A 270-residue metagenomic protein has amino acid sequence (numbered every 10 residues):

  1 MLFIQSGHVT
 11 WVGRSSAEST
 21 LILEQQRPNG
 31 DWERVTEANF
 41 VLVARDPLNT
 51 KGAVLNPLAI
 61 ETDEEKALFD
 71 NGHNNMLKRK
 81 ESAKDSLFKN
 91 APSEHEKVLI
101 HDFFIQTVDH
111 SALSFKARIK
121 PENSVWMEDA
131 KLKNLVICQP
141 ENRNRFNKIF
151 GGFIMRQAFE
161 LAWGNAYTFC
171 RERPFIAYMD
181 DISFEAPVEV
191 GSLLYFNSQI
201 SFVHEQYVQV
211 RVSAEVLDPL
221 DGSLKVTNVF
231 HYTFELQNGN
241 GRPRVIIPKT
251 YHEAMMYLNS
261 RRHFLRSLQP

Functional and structural regions predicted by a protein language model:
M1-E24, F175-D180, F184-A186, S192-L194: General structural concept
H8-P92, V190, S201-P270: HotDog/MaoC-like acyl-thioester-processing domains
W32, F146, F150, I154 (+3 more regions): Short amphipathic alpha-helical molecular recognition features
L58-G151, H263-P270: Catalytic strand-loop segment that frames the active site of acyl-thioester-processing enzymes
M127, K131, R173, A177-D180: Electrostatic interaction modules used in gene-expression and signaling proteins
G152-P174: Active-site helix/loop of acyl-thioester processing domains in fatty-acid/polyketide metabolism, spanning hotdog-fold
